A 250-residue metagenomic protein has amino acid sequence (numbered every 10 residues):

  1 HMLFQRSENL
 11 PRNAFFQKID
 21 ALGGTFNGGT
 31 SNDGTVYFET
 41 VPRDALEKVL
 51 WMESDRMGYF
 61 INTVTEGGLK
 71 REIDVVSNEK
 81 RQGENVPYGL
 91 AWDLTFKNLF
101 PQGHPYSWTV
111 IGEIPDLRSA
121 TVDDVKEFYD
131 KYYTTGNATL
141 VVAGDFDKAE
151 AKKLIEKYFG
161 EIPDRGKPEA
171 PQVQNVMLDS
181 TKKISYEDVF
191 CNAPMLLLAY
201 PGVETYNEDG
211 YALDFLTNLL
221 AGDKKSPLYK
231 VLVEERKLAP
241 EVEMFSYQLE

Functional and structural regions predicted by a protein language model:
H1-Q5: Active-site recognition of the HExxH zinc-binding catalytic motif
L10-A45, K70, Q82-N137, E161-N207 (+1 more regions): Non-catalytic beta-strand/loop surface segments
N32, L50-E53, L69-K70, S77: Divalent-metal coordination cores built from histidine and acidic residues
S54-V64, Y158-G166, R236: A common structural junction motif
D145: Carbohydrate-associated surface elements
K148-K152: Extracytoplasmic/secreted cell-surface and envelope-processing proteins
